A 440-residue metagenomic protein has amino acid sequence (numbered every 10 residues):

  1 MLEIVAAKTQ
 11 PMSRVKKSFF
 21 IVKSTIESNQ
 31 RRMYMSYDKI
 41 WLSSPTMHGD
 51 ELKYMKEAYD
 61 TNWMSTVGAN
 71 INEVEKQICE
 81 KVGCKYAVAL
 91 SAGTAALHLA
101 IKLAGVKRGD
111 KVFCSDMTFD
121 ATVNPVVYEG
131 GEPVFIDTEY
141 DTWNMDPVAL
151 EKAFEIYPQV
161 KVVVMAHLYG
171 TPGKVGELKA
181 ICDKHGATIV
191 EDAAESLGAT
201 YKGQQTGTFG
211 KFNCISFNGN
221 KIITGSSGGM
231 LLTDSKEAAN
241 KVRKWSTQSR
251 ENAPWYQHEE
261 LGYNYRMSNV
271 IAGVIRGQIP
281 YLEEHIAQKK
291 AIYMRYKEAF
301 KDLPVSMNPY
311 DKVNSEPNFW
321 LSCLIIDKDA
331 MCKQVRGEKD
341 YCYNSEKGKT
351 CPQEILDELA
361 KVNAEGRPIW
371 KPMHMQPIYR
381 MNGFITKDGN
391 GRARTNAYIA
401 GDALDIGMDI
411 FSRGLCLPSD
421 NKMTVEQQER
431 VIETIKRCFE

Functional and structural regions predicted by a protein language model:
K8-T9, S13-S18, S24, S28: Low-acidity, Ser/Thr- and Arg-rich intrinsically disordered low-complexity segments
F19-F20, Y34: Aromatic (phenylalanine/tyrosine) cluster motif
N29-M64, P418: N-terminal "arm"/small-domain region of PLP-dependent enzymes with the aminotransferase-like
R32, A69-K76, K81-K85, V148 (+6 more regions): PLP-dependent aminotransferase class I/II
V67-K111, P125-Y128, F135-D137, Q204: Phosphate-binding glycine-rich loop
H98-I156, N344, L359: Conserved PLP-anchoring active-site segment centered on the Schiff-base-forming lysine
E129, K184-H185, V362: Helix C-cap/helix->beta junction micro-motif
D141-G225, M230-L232, E237, D420: Active-site phosphate-binding strand-loop segment of PLP-dependent enzymes
